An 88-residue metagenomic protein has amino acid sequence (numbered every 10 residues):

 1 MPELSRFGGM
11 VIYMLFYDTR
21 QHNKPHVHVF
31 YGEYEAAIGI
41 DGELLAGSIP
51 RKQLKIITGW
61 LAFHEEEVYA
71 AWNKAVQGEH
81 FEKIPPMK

Functional and structural regions predicted by a protein language model:
M1-K88: Basic nucleic-acid-binding interfaces
